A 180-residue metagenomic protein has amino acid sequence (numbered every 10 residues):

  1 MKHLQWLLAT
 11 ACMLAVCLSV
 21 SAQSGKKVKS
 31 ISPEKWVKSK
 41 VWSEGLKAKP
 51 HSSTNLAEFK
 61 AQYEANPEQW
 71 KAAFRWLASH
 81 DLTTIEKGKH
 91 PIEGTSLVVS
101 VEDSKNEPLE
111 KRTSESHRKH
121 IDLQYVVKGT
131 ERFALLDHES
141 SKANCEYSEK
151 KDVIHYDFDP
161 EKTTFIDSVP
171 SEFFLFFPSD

Functional and structural regions predicted by a protein language model:
M1-V28: Bacterial Sec-dependent N-terminal signal peptides
A9, A15, I92-G94, S168-V169: A generic structural signal for short, non-catalytic loop/turn and secondary-structure boundary residues
P33-V101, K111-T113: A short, N-terminal "cap"/entry segment at the start of jelly-roll beta-barrel domains of the cupin/DSBH fold
T83, S116-R118, F158-D159, D167: Short solvent-exposed loop/turn micro-motifs enriched in small/polar/acidic residues
T84-I85, S96-C145: Mid-length scaffold segments of soluble, non-membrane domains
G88-H90, L123, T164, E172: Residue-level detector of beta-strand structural context in well-folded domains
T130-V169: A short beta-strand-loop-beta hairpin characteristic of the jelly-roll/cupin
I166-D180: Conserved metal-binding segment of the jelly-roll/cupin
